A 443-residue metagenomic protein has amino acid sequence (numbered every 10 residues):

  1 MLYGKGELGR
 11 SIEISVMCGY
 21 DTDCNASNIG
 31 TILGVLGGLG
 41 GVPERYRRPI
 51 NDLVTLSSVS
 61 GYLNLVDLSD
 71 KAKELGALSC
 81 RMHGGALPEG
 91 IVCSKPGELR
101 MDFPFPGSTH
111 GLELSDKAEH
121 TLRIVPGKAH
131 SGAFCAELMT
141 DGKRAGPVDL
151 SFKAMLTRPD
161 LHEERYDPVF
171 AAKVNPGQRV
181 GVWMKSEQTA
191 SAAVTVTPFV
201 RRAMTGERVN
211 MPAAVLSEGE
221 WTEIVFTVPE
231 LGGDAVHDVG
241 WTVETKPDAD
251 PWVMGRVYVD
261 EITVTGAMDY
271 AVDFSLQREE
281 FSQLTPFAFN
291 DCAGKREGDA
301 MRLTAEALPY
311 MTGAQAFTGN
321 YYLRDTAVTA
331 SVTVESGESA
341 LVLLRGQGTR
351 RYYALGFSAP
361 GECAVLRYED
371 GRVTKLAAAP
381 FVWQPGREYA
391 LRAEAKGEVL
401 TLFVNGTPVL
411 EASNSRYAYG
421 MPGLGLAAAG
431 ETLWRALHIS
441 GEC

Functional and structural regions predicted by a protein language model:
M1-A77, K185: Catalytic phosphate/nucleotide-handling subdomain of diverse soluble enzymes
V59, H83-H130, P251-K295: Extracellular carbohydrate-recognition regions
M101-F103, A154-V196, I224-V228, I262 (+2 more regions): Extra-cytoplasmic beta-strand recognition segments
R123-H162, N290-Q315, E362-V365: Short carbohydrate-recognition loop motifs
V180-V182, E223-I262, A390-E394, V399-L410 (+1 more regions): Extracellular beta-strand ligand-recognition surfaces/modules
R208-A214, E369-A390: Short, aromatic/His-centered strand-loop micro-motif at the edge of beta-sheets
A214-T222, L231, V382-P385, R416: Short proline/glycine- and polar residue-rich coil/turn motifs
A307-Y368: Secretory/extracellular carbohydrate-interaction modules and structurally similar beta-sandwich "look-alikes"
